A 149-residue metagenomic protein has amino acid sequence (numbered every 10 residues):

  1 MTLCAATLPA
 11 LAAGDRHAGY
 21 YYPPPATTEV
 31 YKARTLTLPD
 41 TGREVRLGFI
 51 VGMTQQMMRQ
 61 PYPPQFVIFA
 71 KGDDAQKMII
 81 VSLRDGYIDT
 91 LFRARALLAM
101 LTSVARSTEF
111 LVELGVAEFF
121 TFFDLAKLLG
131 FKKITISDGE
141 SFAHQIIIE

Functional and structural regions predicted by a protein language model:
M1-A6: Bacterial N-terminal signal peptides
L11-Q76, G86-D89: N-proximal, solvent-exposed amphipathic alpha-helical segments enriched in charged/polar residues
I50, I68, I79-I80, I88 (+2 more regions): Weak global preference for isoleucine
M57-T121: Mature extracytoplasmic domains of secretory-pathway proteins
R106-I148: A short amphipathic beta-strand at an alpha->beta junction
